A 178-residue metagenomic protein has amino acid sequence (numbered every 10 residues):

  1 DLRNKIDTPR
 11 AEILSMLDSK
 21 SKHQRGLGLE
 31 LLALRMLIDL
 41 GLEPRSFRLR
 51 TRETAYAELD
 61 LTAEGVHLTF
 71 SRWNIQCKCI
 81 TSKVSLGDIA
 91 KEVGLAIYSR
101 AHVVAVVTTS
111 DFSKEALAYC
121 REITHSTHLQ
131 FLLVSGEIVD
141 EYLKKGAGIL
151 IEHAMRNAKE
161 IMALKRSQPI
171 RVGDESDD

Functional and structural regions predicted by a protein language model:
D1-D178: Mixed-charge (Asp/Glu-Lys/Arg
